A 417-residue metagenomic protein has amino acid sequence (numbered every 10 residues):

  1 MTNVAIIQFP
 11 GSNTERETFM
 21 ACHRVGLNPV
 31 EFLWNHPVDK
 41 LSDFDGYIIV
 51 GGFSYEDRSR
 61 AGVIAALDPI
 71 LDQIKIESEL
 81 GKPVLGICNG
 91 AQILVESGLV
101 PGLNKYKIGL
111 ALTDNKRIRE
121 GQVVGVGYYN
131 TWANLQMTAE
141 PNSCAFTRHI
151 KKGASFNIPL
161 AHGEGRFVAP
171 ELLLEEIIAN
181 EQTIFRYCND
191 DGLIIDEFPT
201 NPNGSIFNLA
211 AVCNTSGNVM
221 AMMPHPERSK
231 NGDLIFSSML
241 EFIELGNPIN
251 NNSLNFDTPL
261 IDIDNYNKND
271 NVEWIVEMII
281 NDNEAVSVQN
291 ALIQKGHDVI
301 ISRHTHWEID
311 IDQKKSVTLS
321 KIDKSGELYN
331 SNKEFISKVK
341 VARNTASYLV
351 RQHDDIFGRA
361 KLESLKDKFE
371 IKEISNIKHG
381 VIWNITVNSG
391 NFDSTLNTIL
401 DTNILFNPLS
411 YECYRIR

Functional and structural regions predicted by a protein language model:
M1-P101, E120-G125, Y129, T200 (+2 more regions): N-terminal beta1-alpha1 cap of cysteine-dependent amidohydrolase-like domains
A5-Q8, E31, I48, G86 (+5 more regions): Structured core elements
M20-R24, L174-E176, E227, S237-S238 (+2 more regions): Short, solvent-exposed amphipathic alpha-helical segments in soluble enzyme and RNA/protein-processing domains
F32-W34, C188, I416: Conserved beta-strand termini and adjacent loop/short-helix elements that scaffold enzyme active sites in alpha/beta
I76, A111-K268: Amide-donor transfer/coupling interface in amidating biosynthetic enzymes
Q92-E96, G102-L103, S143-C144, R166-A169: Short, well-ordered, mixed-charge alpha-helical segments that flank or form enzyme active sites
P101-L112: A short alpha->loop->secondary-structure connector
G246-R417: Core nucleic-acid recognition elements
